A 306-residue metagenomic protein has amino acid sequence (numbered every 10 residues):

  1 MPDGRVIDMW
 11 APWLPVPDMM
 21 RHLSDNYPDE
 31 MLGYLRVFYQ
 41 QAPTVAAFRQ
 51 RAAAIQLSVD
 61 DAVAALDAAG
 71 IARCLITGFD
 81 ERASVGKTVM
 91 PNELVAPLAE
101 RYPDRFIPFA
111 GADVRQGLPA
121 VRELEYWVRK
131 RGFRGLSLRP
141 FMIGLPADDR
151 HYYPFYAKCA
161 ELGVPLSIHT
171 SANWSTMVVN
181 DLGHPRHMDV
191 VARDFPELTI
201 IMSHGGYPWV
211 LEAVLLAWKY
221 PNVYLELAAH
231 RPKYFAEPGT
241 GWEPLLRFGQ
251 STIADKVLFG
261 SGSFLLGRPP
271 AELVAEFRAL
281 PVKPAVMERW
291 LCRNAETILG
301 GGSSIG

Functional and structural regions predicted by a protein language model:
M1-I7, P12, V16-A64, A68 (+4 more regions): Mid-to-C-terminal alpha-helical segments outside catalytic/metal-binding sites
W10, L66, V95, W127 (+7 more regions): Conserved, mostly hydrophobic/aromatic
W10-P12, I76-T77, F109-G111, S137-R139 (+5 more regions): A cross-family glycoside hydrolase active-site/sugar-binding cleft signature
W13-L14, A172, Y207, L265: Short active-site segment of divalent metal-dependent hydrolases/proteases that encodes the spacing between
V59-V63, N92-A99, L124-E125, Y152 (+4 more regions): Generic structural signal for well-ordered alpha-helices, preferentially at hydrophobic/aromatic core positions
A72-L182, P232: Active-site gating/metal-coordination segments in enzymes
N92, G117-A120, W209-A213, G267: Short, well-ordered alpha-helical microsegments
R131-G135, G144-L258: Catalytic pocket-lining loop regions of alpha/beta-barrel enzymes, especially the amidohydrolase/enolase/GH5 lineages
